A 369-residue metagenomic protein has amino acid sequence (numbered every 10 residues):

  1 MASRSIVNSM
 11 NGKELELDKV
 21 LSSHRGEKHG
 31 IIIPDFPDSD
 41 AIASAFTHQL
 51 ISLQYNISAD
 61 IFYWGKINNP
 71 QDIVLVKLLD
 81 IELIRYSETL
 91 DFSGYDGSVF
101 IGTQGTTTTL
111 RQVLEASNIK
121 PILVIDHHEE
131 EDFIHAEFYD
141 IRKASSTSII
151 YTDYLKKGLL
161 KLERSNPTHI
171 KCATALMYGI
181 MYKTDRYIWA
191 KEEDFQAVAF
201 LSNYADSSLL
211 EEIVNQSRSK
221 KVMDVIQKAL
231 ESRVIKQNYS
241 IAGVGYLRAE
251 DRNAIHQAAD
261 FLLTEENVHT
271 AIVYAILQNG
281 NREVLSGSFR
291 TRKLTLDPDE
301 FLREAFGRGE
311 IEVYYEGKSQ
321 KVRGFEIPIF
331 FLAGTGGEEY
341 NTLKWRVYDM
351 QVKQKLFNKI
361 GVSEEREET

Functional and structural regions predicted by a protein language model:
M1-N11: Helix-enriched interaction subdomains in cytosolic or periplasmic regions, typified by TIR/SEFIR signaling/NADase cores
N11-I31, D35, A45, S58 (+1 more regions): Gly/His-enriched, cation/cofactor- and phosphate-binding structural elements
E27-S93: Anionic-ligand anchoring segments at beta-strand to alpha-helix junctions in alpha/beta enzyme folds, i.e., glycine
D38, H48, V76, D126 (+3 more regions): Divalent metal-coordination and catalytic microenvironments
F62, V99, P121-I125, E137-D140 (+2 more regions): Hydrophobic/aromatic beta-strand patches that form the interior of the parallel beta-sheet core in alpha/beta enzyme
K77, E82-E137: Active-site cofactor/cluster-binding pocket
H127-A199, E326, A333, M350 (+1 more regions): Short alpha-helices
I170, M181-R282: Glycine-rich, Lys/Arg-enriched anion-binding loops that position phosphate/diphosphate groups for phosphoryl
